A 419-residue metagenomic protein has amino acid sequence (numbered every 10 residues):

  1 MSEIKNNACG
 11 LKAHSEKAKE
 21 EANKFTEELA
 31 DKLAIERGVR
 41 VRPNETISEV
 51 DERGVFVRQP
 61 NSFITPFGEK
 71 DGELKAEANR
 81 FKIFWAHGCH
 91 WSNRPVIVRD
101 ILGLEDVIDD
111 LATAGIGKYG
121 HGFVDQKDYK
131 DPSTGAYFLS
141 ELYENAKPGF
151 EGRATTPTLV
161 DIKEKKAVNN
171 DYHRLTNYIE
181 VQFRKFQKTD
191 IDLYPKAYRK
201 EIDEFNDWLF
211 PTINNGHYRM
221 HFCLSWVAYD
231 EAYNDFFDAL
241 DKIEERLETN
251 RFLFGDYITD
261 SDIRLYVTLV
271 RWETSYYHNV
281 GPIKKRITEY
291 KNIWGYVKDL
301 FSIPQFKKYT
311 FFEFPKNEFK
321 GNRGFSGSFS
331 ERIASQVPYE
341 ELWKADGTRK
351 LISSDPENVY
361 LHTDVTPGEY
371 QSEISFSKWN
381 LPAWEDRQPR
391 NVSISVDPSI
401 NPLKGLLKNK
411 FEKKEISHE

Functional and structural regions predicted by a protein language model:
S2-E419: C-terminal alpha-helical interaction module
